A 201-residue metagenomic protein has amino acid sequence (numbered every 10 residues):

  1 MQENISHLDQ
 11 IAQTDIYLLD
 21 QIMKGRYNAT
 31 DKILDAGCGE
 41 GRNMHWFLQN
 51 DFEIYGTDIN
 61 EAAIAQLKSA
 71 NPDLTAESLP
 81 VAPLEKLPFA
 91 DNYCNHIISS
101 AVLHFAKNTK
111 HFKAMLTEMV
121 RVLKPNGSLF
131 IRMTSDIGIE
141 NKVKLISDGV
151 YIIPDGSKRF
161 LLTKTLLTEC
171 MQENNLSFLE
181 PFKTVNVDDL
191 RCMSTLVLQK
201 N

Functional and structural regions predicted by a protein language model:
M1-T75, P80-E85, S128-N201: Class I (Rossmann-like) S-adenosyl-L-methionine-dependent methyltransferase catalytic domain, capturing the SAM-binding
E61, T109-K113: Non-membrane alpha-helical structural segments and their capping/turn regions in soluble enzymes
E85-I97: A short acidic, Gly/Pro-enriched loop at the edge of an enzyme's catalytic core that lines a small-molecule cofactor
C94, H111, L167: Residue-level recognition of oxygen-bearing side chains
H96-K110: A short SAM/SAH-binding and catalytic strip from SAM-dependent methyltransferases
L103, M115, S135: Flexible, active-site-proximal loop/turn residues at the rims of small-molecule/cofactor binding pockets and catalytic
K113-P125: A short glycine-rich, Lys/Arg-flanked "PGG" loop and its adjoining helix->strand segment in the class I
